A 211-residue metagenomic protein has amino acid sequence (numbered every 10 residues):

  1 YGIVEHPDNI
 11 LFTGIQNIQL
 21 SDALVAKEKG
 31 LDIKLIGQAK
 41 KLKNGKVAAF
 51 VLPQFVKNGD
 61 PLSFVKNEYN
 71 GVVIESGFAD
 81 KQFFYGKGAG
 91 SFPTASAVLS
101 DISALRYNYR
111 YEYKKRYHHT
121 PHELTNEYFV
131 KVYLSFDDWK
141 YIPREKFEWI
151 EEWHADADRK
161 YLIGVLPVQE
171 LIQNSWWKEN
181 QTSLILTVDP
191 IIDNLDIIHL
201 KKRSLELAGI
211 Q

Functional and structural regions predicted by a protein language model:
Y1-F64, Y69-G71, G90: Substrate-binding/catalytic subdomain of NAD(P)-dependent oxidoreductase enzymes
Q16-Q19, Q38, Q54, Q82 (+4 more regions): Residue-identity detector for glutamine
K27-K29, K34, K40-K46, K57 (+10 more regions): Context-gated lysine
A48-L134, G209: Catalytic, metal-anchored helix/loop core of enzyme active sites in primary metabolism
S100-Q211: A conserved regulatory-domain signal marking ACT and ACT-like small-molecule sensing domains and adjacent regulatory
